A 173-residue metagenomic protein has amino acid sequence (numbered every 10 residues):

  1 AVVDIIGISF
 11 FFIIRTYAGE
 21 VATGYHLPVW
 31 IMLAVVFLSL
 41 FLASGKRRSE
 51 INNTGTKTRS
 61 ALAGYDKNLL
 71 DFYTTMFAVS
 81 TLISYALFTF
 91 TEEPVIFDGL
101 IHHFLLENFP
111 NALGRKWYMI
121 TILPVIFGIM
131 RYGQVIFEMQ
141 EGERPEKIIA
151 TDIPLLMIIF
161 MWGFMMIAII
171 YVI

Functional and structural regions predicted by a protein language model:
A1-I5: Membrane-helix interface "capping/anchor" motifs
I6-F10: Central hydrophobic cores of alpha-helical transmembrane segments in multi-pass integral membrane proteins
I13-I173: C-terminal membrane-associated helical module and adjoining short loops/tails
